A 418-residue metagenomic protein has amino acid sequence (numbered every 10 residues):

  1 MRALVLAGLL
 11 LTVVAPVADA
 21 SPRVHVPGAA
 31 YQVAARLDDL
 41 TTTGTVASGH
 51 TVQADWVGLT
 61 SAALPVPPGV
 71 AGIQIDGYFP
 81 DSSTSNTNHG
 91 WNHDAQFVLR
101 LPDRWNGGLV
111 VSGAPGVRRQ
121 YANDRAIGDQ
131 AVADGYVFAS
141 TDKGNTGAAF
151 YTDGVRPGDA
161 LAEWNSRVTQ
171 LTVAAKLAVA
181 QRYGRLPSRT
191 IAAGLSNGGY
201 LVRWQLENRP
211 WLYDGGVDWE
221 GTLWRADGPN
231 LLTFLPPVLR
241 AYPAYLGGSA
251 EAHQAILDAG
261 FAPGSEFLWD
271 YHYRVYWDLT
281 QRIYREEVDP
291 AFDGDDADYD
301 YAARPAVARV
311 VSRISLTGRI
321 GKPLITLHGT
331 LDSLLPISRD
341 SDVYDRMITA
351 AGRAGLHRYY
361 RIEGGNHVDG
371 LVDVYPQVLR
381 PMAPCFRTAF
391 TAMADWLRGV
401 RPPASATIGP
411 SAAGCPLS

Functional and structural regions predicted by a protein language model:
M1-S21: Secretory targeting and sorting signals
R23-T87, G221-R319, A404, I408 (+1 more regions): Accessory cap/linker subdomain of secreted extracellular hydrolases
F79, R119, R189-R240: Primarily recognizes the serine-hydrolase "nucleophile elbow" in alpha/beta-hydrolase and SGNH/GDSL folds
G90-P102, G108, V310: A short loop-to-beta-strand scaffold at the N-terminal edge of the catalytic core in hydrolase folds
L101-N106, G158-S166, Q170, A174-S196: Gly/Ser-rich "nucleophile elbow"/oxyanion-hole loop immediately N-terminal to the catalytic nucleophile in hydrolases
N106-G116: Short beta-strand element of the alpha/beta-hydrolase
P115-V173, Q181, G365, G370-V378: Cap/lid segment of the alpha/beta-hydrolase catalytic domain
I283-S418: C-terminal subdomain of alpha/beta-hydrolase-fold enzymes, centered on the catalytic histidine and its supporting
